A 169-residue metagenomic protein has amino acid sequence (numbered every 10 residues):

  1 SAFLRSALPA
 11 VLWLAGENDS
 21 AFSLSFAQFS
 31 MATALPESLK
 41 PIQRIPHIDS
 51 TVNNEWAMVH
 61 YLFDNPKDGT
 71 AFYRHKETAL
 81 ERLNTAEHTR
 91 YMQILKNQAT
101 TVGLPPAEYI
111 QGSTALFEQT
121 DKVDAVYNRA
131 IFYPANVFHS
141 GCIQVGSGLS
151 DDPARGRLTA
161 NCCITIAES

Functional and structural regions predicted by a protein language model:
S1-F132, N136-S169: Fe(II)/2-oxoglutarate oxygenase catalytic core
